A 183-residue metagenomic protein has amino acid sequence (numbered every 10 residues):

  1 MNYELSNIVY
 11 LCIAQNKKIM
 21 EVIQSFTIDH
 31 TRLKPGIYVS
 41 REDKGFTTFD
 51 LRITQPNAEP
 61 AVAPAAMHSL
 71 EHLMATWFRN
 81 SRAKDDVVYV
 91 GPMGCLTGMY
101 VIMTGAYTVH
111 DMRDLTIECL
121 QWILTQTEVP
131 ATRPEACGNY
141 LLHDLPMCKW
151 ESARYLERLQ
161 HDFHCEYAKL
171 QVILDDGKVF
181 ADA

Functional and structural regions predicted by a protein language model:
L5-N57, V172, V179-A183: Non-catalytic terminal extensions that flank enzyme cores
F46-R79, Y89-V90: Active/ligand-binding-proximal structured segments within catalytic/core domains that scaffold catalytic residues
A61-S69, V87, Y100-D111: Short coil/turn segments at secondary-structure boundaries
L73, W77-R82, C119-W122, Q126: Generic non-transmembrane alpha-helical segments
A83-C95: Glycine-rich phosphate/pyrophosphate-binding loops and their adjacent beta-strand/loop elements at enzyme active sites
P92-H164: Active-site-adjacent, His/Asp/Glu-enriched structural segments that form or flank metal-binding and acid/base networks
L159-A183: Pan-zinc metallopeptidase signature
